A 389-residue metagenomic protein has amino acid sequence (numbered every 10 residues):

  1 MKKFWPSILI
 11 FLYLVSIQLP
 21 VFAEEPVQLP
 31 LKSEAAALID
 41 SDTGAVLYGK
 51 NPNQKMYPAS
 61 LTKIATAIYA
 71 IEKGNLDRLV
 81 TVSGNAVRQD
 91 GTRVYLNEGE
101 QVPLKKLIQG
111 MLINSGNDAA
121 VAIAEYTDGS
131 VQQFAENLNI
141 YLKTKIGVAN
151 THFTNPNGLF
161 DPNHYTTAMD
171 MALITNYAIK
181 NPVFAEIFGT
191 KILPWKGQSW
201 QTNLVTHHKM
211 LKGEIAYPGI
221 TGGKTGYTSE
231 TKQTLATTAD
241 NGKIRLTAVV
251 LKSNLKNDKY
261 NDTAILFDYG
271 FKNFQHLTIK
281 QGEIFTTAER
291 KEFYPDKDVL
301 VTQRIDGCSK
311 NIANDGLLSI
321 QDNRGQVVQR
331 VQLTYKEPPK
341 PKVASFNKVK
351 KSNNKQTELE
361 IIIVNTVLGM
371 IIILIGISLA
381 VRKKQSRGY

Functional and structural regions predicted by a protein language model:
M1-F4, P58, L104, E360: Structural motif marking the loop-to-transmembrane transition
M1-W5, S386-Y389: Positively charged n-region of N-terminal signal peptides that target proteins for export
F4-V15: Sec-dependent N-terminal signal peptides
L14, V27-L29, Q201, A239: Sterically constrained small-residue positions within well-ordered secondary structures of folded domains
L14-F22: C-terminal segment of classical bacterial N-terminal signal peptides
V21-P182: Active-site-adjacent loops and short helices of periplasmic peptidoglycan-processing enzymes
V148, F160-Y165, M169-Y389: Domain-terminus/edge residues, biased toward the C-terminal soluble/receptor-binding domains of extracytoplasmic
